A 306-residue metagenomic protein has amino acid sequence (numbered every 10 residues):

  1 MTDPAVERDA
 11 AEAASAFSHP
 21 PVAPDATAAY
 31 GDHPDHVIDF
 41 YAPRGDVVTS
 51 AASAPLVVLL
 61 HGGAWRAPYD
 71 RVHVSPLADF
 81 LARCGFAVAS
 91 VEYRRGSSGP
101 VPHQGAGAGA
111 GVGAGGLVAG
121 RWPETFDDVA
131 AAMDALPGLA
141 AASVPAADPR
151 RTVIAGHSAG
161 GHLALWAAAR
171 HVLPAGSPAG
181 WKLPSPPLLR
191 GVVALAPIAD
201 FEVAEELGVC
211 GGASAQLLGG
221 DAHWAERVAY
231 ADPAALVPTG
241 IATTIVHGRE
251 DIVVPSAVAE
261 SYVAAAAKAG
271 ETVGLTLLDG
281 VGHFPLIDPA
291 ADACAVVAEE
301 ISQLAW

Functional and structural regions predicted by a protein language model:
T2-S50: N-terminal cap/lid segment of alpha/beta-hydrolase-fold proteins
F17, A23, E202-A235: Mobile cap/lid helix-loop segments that gate and shape the active-site cleft of serine hydrolases
R44-S53, V57-F80: Short, surface-exposed "cap/lid" segments of acyl-processing enzymes
P68-A78, A89-R150: Catalytic nucleophile-loop/oxyanion-hole region of alpha/beta-hydrolase and closely related hydrolase-like folds
D134-L207: Primarily recognizes the serine-hydrolase "nucleophile elbow" in alpha/beta-hydrolase and SGNH/GDSL folds
I245-H247, D251: Short beta-strand/loop motif that positions the catalytic acidic residue of the alpha/beta-hydrolase fold
V246, E260-W306: C-terminal catalytic histidine-bearing segment of alpha/beta-hydrolase fold enzymes
I252-S261: Conserved alpha/beta-hydrolase "acid-adjacent" motif
